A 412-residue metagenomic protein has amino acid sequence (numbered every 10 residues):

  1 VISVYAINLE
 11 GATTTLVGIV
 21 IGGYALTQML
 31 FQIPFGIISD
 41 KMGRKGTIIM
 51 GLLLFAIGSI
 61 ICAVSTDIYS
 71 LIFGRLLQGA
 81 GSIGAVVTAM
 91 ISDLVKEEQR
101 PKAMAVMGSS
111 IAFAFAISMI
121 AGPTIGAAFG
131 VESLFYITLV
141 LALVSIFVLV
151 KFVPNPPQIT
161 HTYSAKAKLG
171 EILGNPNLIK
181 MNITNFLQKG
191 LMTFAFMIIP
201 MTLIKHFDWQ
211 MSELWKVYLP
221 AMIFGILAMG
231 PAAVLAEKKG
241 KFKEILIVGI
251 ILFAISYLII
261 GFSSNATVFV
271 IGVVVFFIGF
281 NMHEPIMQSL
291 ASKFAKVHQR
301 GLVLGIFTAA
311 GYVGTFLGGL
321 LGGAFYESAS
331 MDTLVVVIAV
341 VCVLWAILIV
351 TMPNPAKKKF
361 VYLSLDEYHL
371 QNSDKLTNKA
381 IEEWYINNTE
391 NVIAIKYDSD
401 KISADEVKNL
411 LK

Functional and structural regions predicted by a protein language model:
I2-T14, M197-E213: Short amphipathic helix-loop junctions that connect adjacent transmembrane helices in Major Facilitator Superfamily/SLC
G11, G43, V64-D67, F262-S264: Helix-breaking motifs and short loop linkers at transmembrane-helix boundaries and internal kinks in secondary membrane
L30-T66: Conserved MFS/SLC helix-loop-helix module at the cytosolic interface between two early adjacent transmembrane helices
Q32-G43, A228-K241, Y326: Helix-to-loop junctions at the C-terminal end of transmembrane segments in multipass secondary transporters
K41-G51, E237-I250: Cytoplasmic membrane-interface "Motif A"-like loop-to-helix N-cap segments of 12-TM Major Facilitator Superfamily
G74-I111: Cytoplasmic helix-loop-helix junction between adjacent transmembrane helices in 12-TM secondary transporters
V140-Q158, W345-P353: C-terminal membrane-cytosol helix-exit motif in multi-pass small-molecule transporters
P154-T184: Juxtamembrane intracellular "pre-TM" segments in multi-pass secondary transporters
